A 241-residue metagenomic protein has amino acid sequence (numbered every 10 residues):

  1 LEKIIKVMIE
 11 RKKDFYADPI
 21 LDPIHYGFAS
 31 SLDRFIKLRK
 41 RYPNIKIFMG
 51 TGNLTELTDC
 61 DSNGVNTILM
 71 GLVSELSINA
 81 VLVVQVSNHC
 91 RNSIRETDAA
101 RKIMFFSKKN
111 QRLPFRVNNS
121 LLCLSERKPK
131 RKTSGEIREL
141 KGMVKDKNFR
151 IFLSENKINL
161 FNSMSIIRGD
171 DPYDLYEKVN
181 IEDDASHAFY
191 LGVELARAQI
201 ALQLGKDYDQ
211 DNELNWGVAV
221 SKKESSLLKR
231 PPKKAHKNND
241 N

Functional and structural regions predicted by a protein language model:
L1-L122: Catalytic alpha/beta core domains of metabolic enzymes, predominantly
C123-N241: Long, compositionally biased, glycine/small-hydrophobic-enriched stretches that function as flexible linkers, tethers
